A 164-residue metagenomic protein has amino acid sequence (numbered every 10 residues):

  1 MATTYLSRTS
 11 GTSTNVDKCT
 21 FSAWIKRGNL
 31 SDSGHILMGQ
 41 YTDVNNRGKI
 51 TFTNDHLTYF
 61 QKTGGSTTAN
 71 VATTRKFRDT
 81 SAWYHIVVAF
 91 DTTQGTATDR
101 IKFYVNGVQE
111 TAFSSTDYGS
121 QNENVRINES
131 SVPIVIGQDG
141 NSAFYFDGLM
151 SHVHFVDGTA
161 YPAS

Functional and structural regions predicted by a protein language model:
M1-Y5, G95-A97, K102, V108-Q121 (+2 more regions): Extended recognition patches within non-cytosolic domains
T3-T58, Q94-A97, T159-A163: Extracellular glycan-recognition modules
T9-G11, A72-F77, E123-N124: Beta-strand-rich interaction surfaces with strong enrichment in secreted/lumenal proteins
F21-N29, I86-V88, I136, M150-F155: Short hydrophobic/aromatic patches on beta-strands that form ligand-binding or substrate-lining surfaces
A23, S81-T92, F103: Short tryptophan-centered beta-strand motifs in secreted/extracellular beta-sheet-rich domains of glycan-recognition
N45-G48, S66-A72, V108-S114, A163: Surface-exposed loop/edge segments in extracytoplasmic proteins
F60-H85: Short, aromatic/His-centered strand-loop micro-motif at the edge of beta-sheets
T63, R126-M150: Extracellular glycan-interaction patches encoded by glycine-rich segments
